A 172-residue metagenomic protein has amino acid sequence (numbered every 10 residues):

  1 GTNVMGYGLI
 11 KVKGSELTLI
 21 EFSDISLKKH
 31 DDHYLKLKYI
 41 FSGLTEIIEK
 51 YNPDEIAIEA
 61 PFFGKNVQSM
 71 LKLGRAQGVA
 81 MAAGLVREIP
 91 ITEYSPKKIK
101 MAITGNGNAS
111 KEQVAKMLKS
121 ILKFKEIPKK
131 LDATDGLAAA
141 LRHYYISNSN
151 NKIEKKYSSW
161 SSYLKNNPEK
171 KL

Functional and structural regions predicted by a protein language model:
G1-L172: Phosphate- and other anionic-substrate recognition elements at nucleic-acid/protein interfaces
